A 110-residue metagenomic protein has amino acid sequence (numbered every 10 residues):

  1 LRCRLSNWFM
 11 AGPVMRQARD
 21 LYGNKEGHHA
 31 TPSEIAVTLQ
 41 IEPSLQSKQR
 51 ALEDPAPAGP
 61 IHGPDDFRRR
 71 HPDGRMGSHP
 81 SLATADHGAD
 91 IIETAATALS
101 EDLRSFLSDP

Functional and structural regions predicted by a protein language model:
L1-P110: Extended, histidine- and acidic-residue-enriched regions that form the cofactor-binding/catalytic faces
